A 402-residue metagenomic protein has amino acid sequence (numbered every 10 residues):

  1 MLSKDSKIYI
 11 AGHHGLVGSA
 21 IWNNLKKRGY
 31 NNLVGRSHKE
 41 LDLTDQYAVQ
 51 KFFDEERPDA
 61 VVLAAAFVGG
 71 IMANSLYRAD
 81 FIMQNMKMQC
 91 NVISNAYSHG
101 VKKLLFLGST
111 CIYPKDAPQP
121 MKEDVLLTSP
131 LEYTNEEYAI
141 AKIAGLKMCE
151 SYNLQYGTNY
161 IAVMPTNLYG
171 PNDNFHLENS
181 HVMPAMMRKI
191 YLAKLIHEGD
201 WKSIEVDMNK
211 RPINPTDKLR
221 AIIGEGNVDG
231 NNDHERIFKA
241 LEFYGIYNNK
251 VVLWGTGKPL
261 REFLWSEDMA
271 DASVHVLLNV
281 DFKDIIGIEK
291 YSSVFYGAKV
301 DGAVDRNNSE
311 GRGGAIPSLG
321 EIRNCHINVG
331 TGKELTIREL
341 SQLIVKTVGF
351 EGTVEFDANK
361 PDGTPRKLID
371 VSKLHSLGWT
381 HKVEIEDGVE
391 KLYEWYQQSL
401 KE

Functional and structural regions predicted by a protein language model:
M1-V68: N-terminal Rossmann/SDR dinucleotide-binding element
K4, C90-E136, I161, N174: Conserved Rossmann-fold NAD(P)-dependent oxidoreductase catalytic core, especially the SDR/UDP-sugar
A11, R36, A64-A65, L104-S109 (+1 more regions): SDR active-site strand-loop-helix element
G12-L16, A20-R28, L192-E402: C-terminal substrate-binding subdomain of Rossmann-fold SDR/epimerase-dehydratase oxidoreductases
T44, T110-Y113, L168-G170, M269: Conserved sequence/active-site signature of Rossmann-fold short-chain dehydrogenase/reductase
Q46-M86, T110, K115: NAD(P)H-binding glycine-rich loop region in Rossmannoid oxidoreductase-like domains and their noncatalytic homologs
I82, M86, T134-L146, H176-P184 (+2 more regions): Short-chain dehydrogenase/reductase
N91, Y133-T166, V182-E198: Active-site Tyr-X1-5-Lys
